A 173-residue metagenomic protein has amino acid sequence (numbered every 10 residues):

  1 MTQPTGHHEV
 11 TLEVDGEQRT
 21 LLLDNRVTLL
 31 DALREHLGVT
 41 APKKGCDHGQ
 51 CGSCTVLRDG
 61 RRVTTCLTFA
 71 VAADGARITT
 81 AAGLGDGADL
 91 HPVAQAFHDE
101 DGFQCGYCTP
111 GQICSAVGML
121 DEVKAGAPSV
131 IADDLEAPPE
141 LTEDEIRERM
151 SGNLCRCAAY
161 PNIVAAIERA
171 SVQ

Functional and structural regions predicted by a protein language model:
M1-Q173: Signature of N-terminal electron-transfer/Fe-S-associated modules in redox systems
